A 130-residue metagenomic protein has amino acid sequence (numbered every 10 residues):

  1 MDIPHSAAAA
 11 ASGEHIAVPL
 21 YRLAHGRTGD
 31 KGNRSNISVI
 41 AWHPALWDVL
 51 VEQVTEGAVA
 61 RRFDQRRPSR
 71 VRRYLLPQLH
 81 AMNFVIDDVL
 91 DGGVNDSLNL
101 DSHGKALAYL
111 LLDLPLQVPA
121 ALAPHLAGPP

Functional and structural regions predicted by a protein language model:
D2-P130: Long, contiguous binding/interaction regions
